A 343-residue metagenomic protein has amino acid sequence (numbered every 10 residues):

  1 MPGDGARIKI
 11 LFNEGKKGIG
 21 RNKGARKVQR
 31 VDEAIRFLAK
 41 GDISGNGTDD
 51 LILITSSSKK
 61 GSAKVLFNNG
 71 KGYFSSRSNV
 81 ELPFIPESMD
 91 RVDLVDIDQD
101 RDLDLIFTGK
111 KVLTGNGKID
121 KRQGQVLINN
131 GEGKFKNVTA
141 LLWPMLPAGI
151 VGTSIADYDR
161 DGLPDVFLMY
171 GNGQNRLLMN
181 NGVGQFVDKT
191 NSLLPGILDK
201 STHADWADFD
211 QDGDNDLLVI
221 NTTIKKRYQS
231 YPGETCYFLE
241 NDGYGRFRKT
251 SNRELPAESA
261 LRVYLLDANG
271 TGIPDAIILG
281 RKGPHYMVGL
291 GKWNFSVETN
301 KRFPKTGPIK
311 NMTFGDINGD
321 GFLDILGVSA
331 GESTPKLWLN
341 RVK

Functional and structural regions predicted by a protein language model:
M1-G3, L51-S56, L105-G109, V166-Y170 (+3 more regions): Hydrophobic beta-strand segments that make up the repeating blades of beta-propeller and related beta-repeat
P2-A6, S56-G61, G115-R122, G171-G173 (+3 more regions): Short, solvent-exposed loop/turn segments at conserved positions within beta-propeller repeat blades
K9-E33, F67-E87, Q123-A148, M179-D199 (+4 more regions): Blade-edge motifs of beta-propeller repeat domains
L11-F12, S44, L66-F67, D98 (+8 more regions): Long tandem-repeat architecture
A34-G45, S88-Q99, I150-R160, T202-Q211 (+3 more regions): Beta-propeller blade termini
P86-L94, L103-Q123, T139, M145-A156 (+3 more regions): Solenoidal tandem-repeat scaffolds enriched in leucines and small polar residues
D199-L239, K249-P274, I278-L279: Eukaryotic tandem repeat interaction scaffolds
L261-Y264, G270-S329: Ankyrin-repeat and related helical/solenoid repeat scaffolds used for protein-protein interactions
